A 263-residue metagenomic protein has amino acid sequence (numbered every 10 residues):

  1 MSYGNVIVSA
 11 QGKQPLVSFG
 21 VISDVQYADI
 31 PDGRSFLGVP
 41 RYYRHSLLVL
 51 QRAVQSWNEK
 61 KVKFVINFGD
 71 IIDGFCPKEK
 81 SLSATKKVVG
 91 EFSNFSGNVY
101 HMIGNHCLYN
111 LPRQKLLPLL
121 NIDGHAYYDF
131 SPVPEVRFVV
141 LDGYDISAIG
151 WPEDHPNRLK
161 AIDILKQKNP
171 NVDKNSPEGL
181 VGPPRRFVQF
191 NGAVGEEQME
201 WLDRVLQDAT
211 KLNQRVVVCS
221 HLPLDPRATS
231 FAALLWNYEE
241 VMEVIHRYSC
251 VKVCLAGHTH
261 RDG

Functional and structural regions predicted by a protein language model:
M1-L82: N-terminal active-site segment of His-dependent metallophosphoesterases
S2-K13, F36-R41, C76-L212, L235-V253 (+1 more regions): Extended active-site neighborhood of metal-dependent phosphoesterases/phosphodiesterases
D24, G69-D70, G104-N105, L141 (+2 more regions): Active-site glycine-centered loops adjacent to acidic/histidine catalytic or metal-binding residues that shape
A28-D32, S147-W151, R227-A228: Short acidic/His/Gly/Ser-rich catalytic and metal-binding motifs that mark active-site loops of diverse hydrolases
A28-R34, N67, N175-P184, P223: Short, basic/glycine-rich phosphate-binding loops at helix/coil junctions that contact nucleotide phosphates
Q207-P226: Short acidic, glycine-rich surface-loop motifs adjacent to enzyme active sites
P223-L235: Active-site His/acidic residue clusters
